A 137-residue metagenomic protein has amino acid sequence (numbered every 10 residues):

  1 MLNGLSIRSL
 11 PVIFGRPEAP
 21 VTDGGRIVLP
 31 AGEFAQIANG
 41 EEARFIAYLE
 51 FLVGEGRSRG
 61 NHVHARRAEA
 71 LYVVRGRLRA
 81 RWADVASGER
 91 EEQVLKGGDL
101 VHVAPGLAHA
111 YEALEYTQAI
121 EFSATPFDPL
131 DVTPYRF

Functional and structural regions predicted by a protein language model:
M1-F45: A short, N-terminal "cap"/entry segment at the start of jelly-roll beta-barrel domains of the cupin/DSBH fold
A47-R67: Conserved short histidine dyad/triad with adjacent acidic residue
F51, A65-D84, F122: Short, conserved beta-strand element in jelly-roll/cupin
L52-G56, G97-G98, A104-G106, Y116: Tight coil/turn sites that cap or link beta-strands
A68-V73, Q93, V101, A110-Y111: His/acidic/aromatic-lined binding-pocket segments of jelly-roll/cupin-type domains and related regulatory beta-sandwich
R77-R79, L100, Q118: Structural motif
V85-P105: Short acidic-glycine-tyrosine-enriched beta hairpin
A110-F137: Double-stranded beta-helix
